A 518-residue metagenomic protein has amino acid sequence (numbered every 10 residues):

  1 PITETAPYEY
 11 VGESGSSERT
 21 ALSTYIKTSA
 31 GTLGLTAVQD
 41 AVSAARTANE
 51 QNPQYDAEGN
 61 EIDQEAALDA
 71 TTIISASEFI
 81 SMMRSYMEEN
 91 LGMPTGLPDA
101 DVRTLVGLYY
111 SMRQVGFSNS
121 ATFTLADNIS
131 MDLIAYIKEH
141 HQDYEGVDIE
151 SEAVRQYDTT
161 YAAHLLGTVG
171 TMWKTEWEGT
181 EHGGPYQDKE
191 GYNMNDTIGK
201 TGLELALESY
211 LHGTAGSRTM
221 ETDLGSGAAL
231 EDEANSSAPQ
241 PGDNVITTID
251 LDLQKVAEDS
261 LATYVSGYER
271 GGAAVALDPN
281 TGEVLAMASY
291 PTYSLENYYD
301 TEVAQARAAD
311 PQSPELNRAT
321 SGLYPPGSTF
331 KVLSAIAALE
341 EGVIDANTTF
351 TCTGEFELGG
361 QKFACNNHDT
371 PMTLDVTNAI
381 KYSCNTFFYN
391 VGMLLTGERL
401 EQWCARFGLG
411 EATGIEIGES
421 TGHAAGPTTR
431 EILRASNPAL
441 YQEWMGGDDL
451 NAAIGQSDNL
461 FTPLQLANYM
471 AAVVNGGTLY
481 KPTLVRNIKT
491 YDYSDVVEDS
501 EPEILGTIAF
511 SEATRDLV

Functional and structural regions predicted by a protein language model:
P1-A215, M220-S226, L230, G272 (+1 more regions): Membrane-proximal periplasmic segments of bacterial cell-envelope enzymes, especially penicillin-binding proteins
P1-I2, T222-S236, Q240, I249 (+3 more regions): Beta-lactam-recognizing serine transpeptidase/beta-lactamase-like catalytic domain environment
T20, T24, S77, S81 (+19 more regions): Solvent-exposed, polar/charged alpha-helical surfaces in well-ordered, non-transmembrane soluble domains, broadly
A121-T124, A229-G272: Conserved, well-ordered alpha-helix/loop/beta-strand core segments that scaffold catalytic motifs
H141, L261, V265, L395 (+1 more regions): Structural signal for hydrophobic packing residues in well-ordered secondary-structure cores of soluble enzyme domains
Y144-D148, T263-P279: Short N-terminal helix-loop-first-beta-strand/juxtamembrane motif that initiates sensory/input modules
W173-E176, A257, T462-P463: Short helix/loop capping segments that flank catalytic or ligand/cofactor-binding pockets
T180-P185, A262-T263, Q305: Short intrinsically disordered coil segments
